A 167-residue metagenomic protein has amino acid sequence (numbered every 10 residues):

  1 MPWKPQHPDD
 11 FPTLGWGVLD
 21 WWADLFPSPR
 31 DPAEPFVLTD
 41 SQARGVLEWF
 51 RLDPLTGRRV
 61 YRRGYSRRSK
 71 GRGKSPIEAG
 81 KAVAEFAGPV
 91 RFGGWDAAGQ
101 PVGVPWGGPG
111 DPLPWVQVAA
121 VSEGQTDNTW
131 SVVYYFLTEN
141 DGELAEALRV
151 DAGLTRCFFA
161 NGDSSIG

Functional and structural regions predicted by a protein language model:
M1-G167: Phosphate/NTP-binding elements of NTP-utilizing enzymes
